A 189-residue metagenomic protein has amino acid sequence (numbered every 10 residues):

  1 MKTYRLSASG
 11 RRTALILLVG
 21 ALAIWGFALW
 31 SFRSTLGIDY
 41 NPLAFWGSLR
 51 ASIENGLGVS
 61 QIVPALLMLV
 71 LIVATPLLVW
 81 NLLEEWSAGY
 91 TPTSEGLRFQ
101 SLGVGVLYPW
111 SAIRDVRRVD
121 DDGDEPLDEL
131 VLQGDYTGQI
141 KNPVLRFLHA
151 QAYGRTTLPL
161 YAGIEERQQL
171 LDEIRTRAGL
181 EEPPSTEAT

Functional and structural regions predicted by a protein language model:
M1-V63, P183-T189: N-terminal membrane-targeting/pre-transmembrane regions
K2-L6, Y108, R155-A162: Generic detection of short hydrophobic beta-strand segments and adjacent strand-loop junctions
T3-R5, T91, R98, V131: Ser/Thr- (and often Asn-) enriched beta-sheet segments in non-cytosolic proteins
R11-A23, Y108-D121: Generic detector of contiguous secondary-structure segments
A23, V59-V79: Canonical hydrophobic alpha-helical transmembrane segment
L29-Y40, V119-D121, L132-K141: Short regulatory "switch" loops immediately downstream of catalytic or recognition motifs within protein catalytic
L71-R117: Conserved beta-hairpin
D122-T189: A membrane-cytosol interface segment of integral membrane proteins
